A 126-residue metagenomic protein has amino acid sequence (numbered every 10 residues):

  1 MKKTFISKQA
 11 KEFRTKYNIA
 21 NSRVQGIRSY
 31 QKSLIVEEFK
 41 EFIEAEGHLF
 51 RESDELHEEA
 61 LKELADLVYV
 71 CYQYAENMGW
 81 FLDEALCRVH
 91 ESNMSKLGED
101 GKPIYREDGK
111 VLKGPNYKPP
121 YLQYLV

Functional and structural regions predicted by a protein language model:
M1-L64, V68-V126: Flexible "arm" and connector segments at domain edges
